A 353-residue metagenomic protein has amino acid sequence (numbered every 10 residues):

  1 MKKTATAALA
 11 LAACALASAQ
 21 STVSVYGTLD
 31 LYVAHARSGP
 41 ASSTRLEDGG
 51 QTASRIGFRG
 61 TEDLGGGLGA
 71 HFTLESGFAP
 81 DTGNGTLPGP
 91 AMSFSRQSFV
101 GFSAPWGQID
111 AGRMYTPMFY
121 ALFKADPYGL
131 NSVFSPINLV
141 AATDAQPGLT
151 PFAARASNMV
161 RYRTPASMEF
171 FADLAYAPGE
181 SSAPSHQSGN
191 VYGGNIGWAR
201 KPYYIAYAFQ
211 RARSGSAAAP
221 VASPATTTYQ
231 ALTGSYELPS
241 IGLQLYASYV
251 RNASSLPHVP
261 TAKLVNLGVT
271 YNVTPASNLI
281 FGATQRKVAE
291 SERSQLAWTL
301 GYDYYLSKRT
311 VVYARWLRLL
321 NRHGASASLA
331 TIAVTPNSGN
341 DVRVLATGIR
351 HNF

Functional and structural regions predicted by a protein language model:
A12-S18: N-terminal signal peptide c-region/cleavage motif recognized by signal peptidases
S21-A36, S43-P178, S188-N190, G197-K201: Outer membrane beta-barrel
S24-Y26, G69-H71, Q108-D110, F171-D173 (+6 more regions): Residue-level detector of the transmembrane beta-barrel scaffold of outer-membrane proteins
V33-A41, F78-N84, F119-A121, E180-P184 (+5 more regions): Gram-negative outer-membrane beta-barrel proteins
A41-G50, L87-M92, T150-F152, A183-N190 (+4 more regions): Replace "Gram-negative outer membrane beta-barrel proteins" with "bacterial and organellar outer membrane beta-barrel
G57-T61, G101-S103, G112, R161-T164 (+6 more regions): Transmembrane beta-barrel domains of outer membrane proteins
Y192-Y305, R315-L319: Detector for outer-membrane/organellar transmembrane beta-barrel domains, recognizing the amphipathic beta-strand
L306, R318, N337-F353: Outer-membrane beta-barrel "beta-signal"
